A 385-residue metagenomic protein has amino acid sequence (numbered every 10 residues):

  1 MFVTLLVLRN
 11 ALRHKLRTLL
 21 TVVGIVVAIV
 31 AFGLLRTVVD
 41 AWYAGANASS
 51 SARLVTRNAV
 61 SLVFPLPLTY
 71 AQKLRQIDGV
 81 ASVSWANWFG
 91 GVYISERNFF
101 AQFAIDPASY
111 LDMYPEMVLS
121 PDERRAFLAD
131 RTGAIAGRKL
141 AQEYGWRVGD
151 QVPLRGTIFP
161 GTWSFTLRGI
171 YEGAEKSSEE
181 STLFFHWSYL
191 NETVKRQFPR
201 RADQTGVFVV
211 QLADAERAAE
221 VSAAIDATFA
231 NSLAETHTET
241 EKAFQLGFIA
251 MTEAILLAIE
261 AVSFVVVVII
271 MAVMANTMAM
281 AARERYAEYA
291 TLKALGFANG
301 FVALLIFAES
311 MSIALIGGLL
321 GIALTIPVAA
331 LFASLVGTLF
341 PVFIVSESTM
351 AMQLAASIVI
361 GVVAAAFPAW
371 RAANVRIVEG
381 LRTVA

Functional and structural regions predicted by a protein language model:
R13-V39, A250-E288, M311-L320, I360-V363: Hydrophobic alpha-helical transmembrane segments of multi-pass inner-membrane transport and secretion
V26-Q102, A108, L119-D130, Q142 (+3 more regions): Hydrophobic, regular-secondary-structure patches
V38, W42, R217-M271, A281-E284 (+4 more regions): Peri-transmembrane interface segments
V55, S82, G91, T166-E220: Small-residue transmembrane helix packing/gating motifs
A86-N87, S95-D106, M117-T193: Hydrophobic secondary-structure segments that place a key small or acidic residue at a functional site
V266, A279-A281, Y286-A333, M352 (+3 more regions): Transmembrane alpha-helical interface segments in multi-pass membrane proteins
V328-M352, A385: Short juxtamembrane loops and helix-capping segments at transmembrane helix boundaries of multi-pass membrane proteins
T349-A385: C-terminal membrane-exit region of the final transmembrane helix in multipass inner-membrane proteins
